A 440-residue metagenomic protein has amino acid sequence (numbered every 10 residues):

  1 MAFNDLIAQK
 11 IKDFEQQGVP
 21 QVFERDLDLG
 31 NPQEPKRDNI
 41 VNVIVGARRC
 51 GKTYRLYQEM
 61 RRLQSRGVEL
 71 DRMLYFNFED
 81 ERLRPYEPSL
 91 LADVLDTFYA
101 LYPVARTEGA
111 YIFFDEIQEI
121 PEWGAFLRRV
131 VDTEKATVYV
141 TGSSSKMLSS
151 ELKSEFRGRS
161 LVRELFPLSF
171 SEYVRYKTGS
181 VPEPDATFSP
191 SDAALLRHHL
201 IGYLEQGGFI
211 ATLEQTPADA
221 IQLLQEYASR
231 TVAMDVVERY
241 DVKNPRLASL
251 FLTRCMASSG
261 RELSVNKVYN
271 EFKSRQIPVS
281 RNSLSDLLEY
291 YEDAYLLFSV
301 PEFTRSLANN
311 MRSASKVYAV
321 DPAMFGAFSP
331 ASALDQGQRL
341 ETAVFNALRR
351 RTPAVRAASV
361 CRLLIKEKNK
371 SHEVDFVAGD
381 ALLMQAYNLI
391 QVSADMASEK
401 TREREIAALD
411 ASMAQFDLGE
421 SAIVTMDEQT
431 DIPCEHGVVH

Functional and structural regions predicted by a protein language model:
M1-Q33: N-terminal pre-Walker A segment at the start of P-loop NTPase domains
A2-A8, E151-E262: Interdomain motor-coupling "hinge/lid" segment immediately C-terminal to the ATP-binding subdomain of NTP-driven enzymes
I44: Hydrophobic anchor at the beta1->P-loop junction of P-loop NTPases
R55: Hydrophobic positions on the alpha1 helix immediately C-terminal to the Walker A/P-loop
R72, P217-A386: Accessory nucleic acid-recognition modules appended to NTPase machines
Y75-T107: Short glycine-rich substrate-engagement loop in P-loop NTPases that contacts/grips substrate
F113, T137-S143, E164: Structural recognition of the conserved hydrophobic beta-strand(s) that form the central parallel beta-sheet of P-loop
M426-H440: Domain-level recognition of nuclease-like catalytic cores that cleave nucleotide substrates
